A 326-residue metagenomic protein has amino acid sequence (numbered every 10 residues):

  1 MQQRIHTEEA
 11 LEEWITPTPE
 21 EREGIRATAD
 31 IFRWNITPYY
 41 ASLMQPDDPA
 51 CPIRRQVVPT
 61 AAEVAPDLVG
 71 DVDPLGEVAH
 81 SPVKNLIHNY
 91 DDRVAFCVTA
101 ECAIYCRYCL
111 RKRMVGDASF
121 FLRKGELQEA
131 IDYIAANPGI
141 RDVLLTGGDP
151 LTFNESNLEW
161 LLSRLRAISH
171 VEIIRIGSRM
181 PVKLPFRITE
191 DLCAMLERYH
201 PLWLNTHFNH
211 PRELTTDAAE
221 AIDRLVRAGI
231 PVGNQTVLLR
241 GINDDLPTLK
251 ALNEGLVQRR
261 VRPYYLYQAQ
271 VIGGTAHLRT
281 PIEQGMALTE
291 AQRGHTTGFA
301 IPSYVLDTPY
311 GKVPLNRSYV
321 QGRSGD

Functional and structural regions predicted by a protein language model:
M1-H88: Flexible, acidic/Gly-rich N-terminal and inter-domain linker regions that tether and position cofactor-handling modules
R33, A79-R111: N-terminal pre-triad scaffold of radical SAM enzymes
Y40, C106, Y264: Conserved, mostly hydrophobic/aromatic
F96, V143-L145: Hydrophobic positions in the central parallel beta-sheet of the AAA+
C109-F121: Iron-sulfur (Fe-S) cluster-binding segments and ferredoxin-like electron-carrier domains, especially [2Fe-2S]
F120-E129: Short cysteine/histidine-rich metal-coordination sites, predominantly Zn2+-binding motifs
Q128-D142, L151-T296: Conserved AdoMet/S-adenosylmethionine-binding subsite of the radical SAM
M286-D326: C-terminal accessory regions of radical SAM enzymes
